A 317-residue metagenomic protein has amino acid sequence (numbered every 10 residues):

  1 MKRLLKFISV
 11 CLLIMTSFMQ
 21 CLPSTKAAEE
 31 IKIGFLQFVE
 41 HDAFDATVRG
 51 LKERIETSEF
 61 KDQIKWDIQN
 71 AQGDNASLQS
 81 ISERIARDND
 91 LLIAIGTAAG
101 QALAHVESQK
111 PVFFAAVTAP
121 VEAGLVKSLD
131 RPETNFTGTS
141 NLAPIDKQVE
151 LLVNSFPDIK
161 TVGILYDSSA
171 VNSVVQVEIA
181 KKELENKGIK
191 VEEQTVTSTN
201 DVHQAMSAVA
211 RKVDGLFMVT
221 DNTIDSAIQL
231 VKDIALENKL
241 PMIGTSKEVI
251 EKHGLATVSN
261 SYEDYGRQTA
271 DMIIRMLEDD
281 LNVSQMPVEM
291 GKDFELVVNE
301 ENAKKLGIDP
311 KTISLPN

Functional and structural regions predicted by a protein language model:
M1-I31: Short, low-complexity disordered leader/linker segments with a strong preference for bacterial N-terminal type II
E30-K52, D67-A76, T223, T245: Extracytoplasmic "Venus flytrap"
I33-F35, L51, T137-L184, M286-N302: An alpha-beta-alpha
I68-V126, D221-L236, L240: Beta-alpha junction/loop-to-helix N-cap segments that form part of ligand/metal-binding clefts
A102, S108-D146, G244-A256: Flexible loop/hinge segments that line or gate small-molecule binding clefts
P120-I159, N260-L281: Hydrophobic alpha-helical segments within soluble ligand-binding/sensing domains
L165, V171-S246: Pocket-lining segment of extracytoplasmic ligand-binding domains
R275-N317: Hinge/cleft segment of the Venus flytrap/periplasmic-binding protein
